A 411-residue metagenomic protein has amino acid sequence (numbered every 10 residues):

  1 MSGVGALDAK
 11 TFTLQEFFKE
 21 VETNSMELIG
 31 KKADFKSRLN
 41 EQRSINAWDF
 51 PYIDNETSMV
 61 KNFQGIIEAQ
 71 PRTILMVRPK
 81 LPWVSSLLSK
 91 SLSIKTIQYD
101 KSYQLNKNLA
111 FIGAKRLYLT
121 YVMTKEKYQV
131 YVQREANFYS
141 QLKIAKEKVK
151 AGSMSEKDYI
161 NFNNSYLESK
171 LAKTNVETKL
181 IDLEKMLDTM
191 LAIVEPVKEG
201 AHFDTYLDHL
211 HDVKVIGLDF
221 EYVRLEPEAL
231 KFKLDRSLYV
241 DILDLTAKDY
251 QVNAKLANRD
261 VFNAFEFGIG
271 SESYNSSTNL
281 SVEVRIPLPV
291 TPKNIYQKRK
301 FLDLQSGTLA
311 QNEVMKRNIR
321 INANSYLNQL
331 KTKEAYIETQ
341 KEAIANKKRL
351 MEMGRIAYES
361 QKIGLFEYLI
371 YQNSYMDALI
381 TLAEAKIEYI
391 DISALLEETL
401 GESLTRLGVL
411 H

Functional and structural regions predicted by a protein language model:
G3-Y52, S93, M154-S155, N161 (+4 more regions): Bacterial Sec-pathway N-terminal export signals of envelope proteins
D8, Q15, M186-E199, T381-H411: Acidic, low-complexity, intrinsically disordered peripheral segments
K19-I29, K36-P51, I74-S91, K101-N108 (+7 more regions): A glycine-/polar-enriched beta->alpha junction
V21, K31, L75-V77, L92 (+7 more regions): Buried hydrophobic packing residues in well-ordered domains
L28-I45, Y99, N106, A110-E147 (+4 more regions): Amphipathic alpha-helical coiled-coil segments
P51-N62, L87, F262-S273: Transmembrane beta-strand segments that form the barrel wall of outer-membrane beta-barrel proteins
M59-A69, T246, G270-S281: Solvent-exposed loop/turn segments connecting transmembrane beta-strands in outer-membrane beta-barrel proteins
L109-R236, Y326, K333, Y375 (+2 more regions): Periplasmic alpha-helical coiled-coil/stalk elements that build and connect Gram-negative outer-membrane
